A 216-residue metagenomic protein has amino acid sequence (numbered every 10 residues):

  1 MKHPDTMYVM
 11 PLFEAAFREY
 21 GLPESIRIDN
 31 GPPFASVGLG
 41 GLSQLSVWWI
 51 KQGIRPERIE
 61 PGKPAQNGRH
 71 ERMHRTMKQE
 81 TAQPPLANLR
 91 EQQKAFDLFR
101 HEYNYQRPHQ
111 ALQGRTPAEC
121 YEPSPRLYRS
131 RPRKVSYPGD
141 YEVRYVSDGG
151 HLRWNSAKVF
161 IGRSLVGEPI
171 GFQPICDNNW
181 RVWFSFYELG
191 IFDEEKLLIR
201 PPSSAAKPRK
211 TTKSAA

Functional and structural regions predicted by a protein language model:
M1-E102, K196, P201: RNase H-like DDE/DDD metal-dependent nuclease/strand-transfer catalytic core used by mobile genetic elements
N104-A216: C-terminal, beta-rich DNA-binding module of retroviral/retroelements integrases
